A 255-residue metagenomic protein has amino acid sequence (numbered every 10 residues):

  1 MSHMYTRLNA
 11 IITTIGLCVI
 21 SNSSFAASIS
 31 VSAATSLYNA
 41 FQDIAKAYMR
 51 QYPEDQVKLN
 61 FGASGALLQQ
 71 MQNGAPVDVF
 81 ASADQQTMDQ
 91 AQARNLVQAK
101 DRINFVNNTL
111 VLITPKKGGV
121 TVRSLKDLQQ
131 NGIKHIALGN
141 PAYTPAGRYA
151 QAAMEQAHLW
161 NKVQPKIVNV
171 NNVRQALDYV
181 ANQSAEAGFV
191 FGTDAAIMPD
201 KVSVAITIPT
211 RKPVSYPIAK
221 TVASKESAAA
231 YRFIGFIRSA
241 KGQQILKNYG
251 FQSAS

Functional and structural regions predicted by a protein language model:
M1-Y5: N-terminal secretory signal peptides that target proteins for export/translocation
N9-N22: Bacterial N-terminal signal peptides
A26-Y52, K58-F61, G65, Q69-N73 (+4 more regions): Exported/periplasmic ABC-transporter solute-binding proteins
